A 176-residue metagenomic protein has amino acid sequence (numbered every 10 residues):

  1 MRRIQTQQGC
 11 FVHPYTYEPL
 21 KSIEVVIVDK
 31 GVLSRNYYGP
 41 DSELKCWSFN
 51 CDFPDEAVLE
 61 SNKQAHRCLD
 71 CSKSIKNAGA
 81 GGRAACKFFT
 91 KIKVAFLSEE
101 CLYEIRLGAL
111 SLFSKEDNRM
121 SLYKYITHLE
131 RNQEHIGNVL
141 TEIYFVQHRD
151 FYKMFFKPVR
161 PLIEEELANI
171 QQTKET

Functional and structural regions predicted by a protein language model:
M1-L102, H148-I163: OB-fold ssDNA-binding interfaces and closely related basic DNA-contact patches used across DNA replication/repair
T6, T16, T90, T127 (+2 more regions): Residue-identity detector for threonine
E24, Y37, S48, K63 (+6 more regions): Generic low-complexity, intrinsically disordered sequence content enriched in small uncharged/hydrophobic residues
F88-P161: Extended serine/threonine-enriched, polar tracts that run as long, contiguous segments within proteins
V159-T176: Short peripheral tails and domain-boundary helices/loops at the edges of structured domains
